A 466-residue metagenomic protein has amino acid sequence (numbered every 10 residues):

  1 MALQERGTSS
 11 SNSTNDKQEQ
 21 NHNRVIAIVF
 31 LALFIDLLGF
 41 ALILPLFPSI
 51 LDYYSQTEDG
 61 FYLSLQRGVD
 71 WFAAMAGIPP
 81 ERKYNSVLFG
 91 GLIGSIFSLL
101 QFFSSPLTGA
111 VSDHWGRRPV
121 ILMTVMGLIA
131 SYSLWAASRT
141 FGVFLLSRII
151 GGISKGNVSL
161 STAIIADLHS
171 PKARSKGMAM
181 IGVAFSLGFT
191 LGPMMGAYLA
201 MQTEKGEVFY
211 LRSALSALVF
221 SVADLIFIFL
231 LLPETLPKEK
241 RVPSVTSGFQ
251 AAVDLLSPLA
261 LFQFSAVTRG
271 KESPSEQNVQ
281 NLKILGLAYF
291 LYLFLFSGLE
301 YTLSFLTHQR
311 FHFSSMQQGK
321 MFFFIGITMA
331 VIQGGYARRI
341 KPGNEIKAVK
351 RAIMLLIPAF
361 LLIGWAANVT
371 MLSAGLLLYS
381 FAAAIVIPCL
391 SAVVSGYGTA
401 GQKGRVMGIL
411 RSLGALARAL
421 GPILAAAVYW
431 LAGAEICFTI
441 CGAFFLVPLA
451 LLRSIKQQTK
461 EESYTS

Functional and structural regions predicted by a protein language model:
L46-V87, Y301-Q318: Short amphipathic helix-loop junctions that connect adjacent transmembrane helices in Major Facilitator Superfamily/SLC
Q101-F141: Conserved MFS/SLC helix-loop-helix module at the cytosolic interface between two early adjacent transmembrane helices
F103-G116, V331-E345, Y429: Helix-to-loop junctions at the C-terminal end of transmembrane segments in multipass secondary transporters
L146-F185: Cytoplasmic helix-loop-helix junction between adjacent transmembrane helices in 12-TM secondary transporters
A173-M201, F220-S221, L413-G421: Glycine-rich segments within core transmembrane alpha-helices of 12-TM secondary carriers
M201-L218, A425-L449: A membrane-interface helix-boundary motif in multi-pass transporters
L299-Y301, Q318-K341, A352, L356: Transmembrane alpha-helices of Major Facilitator/SLC transporters
I346-L390: C-terminal transmembrane helical hairpin of 12-TM major facilitator-type secondary transporters
